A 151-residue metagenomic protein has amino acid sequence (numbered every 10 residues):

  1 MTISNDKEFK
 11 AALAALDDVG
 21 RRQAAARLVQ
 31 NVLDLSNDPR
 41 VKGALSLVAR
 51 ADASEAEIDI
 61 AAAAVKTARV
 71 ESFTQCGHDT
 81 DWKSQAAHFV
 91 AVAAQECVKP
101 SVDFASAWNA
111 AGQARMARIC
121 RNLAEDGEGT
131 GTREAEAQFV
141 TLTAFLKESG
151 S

Functional and structural regions predicted by a protein language model:
M1-S151: Structured binding/interaction patches within domain cores
